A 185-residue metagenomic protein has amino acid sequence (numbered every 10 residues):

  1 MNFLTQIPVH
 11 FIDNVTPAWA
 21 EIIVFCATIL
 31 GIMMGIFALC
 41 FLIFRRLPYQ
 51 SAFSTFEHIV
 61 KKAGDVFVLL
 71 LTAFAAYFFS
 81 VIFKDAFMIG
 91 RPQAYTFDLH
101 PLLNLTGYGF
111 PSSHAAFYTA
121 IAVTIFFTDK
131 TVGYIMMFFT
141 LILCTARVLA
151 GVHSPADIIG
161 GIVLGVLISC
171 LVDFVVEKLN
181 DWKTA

Functional and structural regions predicted by a protein language model:
M1-G35, S80-G107: N-terminal transmembrane-helix/juxtamembrane module of multi-pass inner/ER membrane proteins
F11-V15, W19, R46-Q50, D85-A94 (+3 more regions): Membrane-interface elements of multi-pass transporters and channels
D13-E21, F53, E57, K61 (+2 more regions): Membrane-helix interfacial "entry" motifs
I23, V60, G64-T72, V132-I135 (+1 more regions): Alpha-helical transmembrane segments of integral membrane proteins
L39, A75, F79, F83 (+3 more regions): Alpha-helical membrane-inserting segments
C40-F79: Interfacial segments of alpha-helical transmembrane regions
L70-D85, I135-R147: Small-polar-interrupted transmembrane alpha-helices in polytopic inner-membrane proteins
D98-A185: Membrane-embedded catalytic cores of phosphoryl/pyrophosphoryl-handling enzymes
